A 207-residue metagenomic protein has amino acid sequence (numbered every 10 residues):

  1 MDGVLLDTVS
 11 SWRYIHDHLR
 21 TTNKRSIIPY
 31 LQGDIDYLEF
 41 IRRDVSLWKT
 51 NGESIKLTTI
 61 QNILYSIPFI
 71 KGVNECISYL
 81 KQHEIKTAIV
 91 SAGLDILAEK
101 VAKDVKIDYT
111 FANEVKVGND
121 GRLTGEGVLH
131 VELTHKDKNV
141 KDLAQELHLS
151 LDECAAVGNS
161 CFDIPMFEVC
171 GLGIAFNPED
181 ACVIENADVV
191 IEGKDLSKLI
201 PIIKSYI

Functional and structural regions predicted by a protein language model:
M1-V45: Active-site neighborhood of HAD-like aspartate-dependent phosphohydrolases
V4, S91-A92: Ser/Thr-glycine-rich phosphate-binding loops at phosphate-binding pockets of nucleotides, nucleotide cofactors
L19, W48-G52, A187, I207: Structural signal for hydrophobic packing residues in well-ordered secondary-structure cores of soluble enzyme domains
T22-Y30, E53-I60, L151: Short, surface-exposed acidic
R43-N74: Metal-dependent phosphoesterase signature
L64-K86, A92-I207: C-terminal cap/substrate-recognition subdomain and adjoining C-terminal extension of metal-dependent phosphatase-like
